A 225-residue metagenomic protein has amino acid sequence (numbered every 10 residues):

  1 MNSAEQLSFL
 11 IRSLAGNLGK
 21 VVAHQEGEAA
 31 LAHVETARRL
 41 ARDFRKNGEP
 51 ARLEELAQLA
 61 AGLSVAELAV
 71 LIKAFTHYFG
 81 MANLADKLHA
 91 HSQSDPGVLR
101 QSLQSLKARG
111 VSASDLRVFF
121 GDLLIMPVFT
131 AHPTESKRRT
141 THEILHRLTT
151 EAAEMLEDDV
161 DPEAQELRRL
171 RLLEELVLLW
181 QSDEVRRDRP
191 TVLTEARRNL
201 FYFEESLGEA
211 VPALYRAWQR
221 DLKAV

Functional and structural regions predicted by a protein language model:
M1-V225: Often metal-dependent polyanion-binding catalytic scaffolds in large enzymes
